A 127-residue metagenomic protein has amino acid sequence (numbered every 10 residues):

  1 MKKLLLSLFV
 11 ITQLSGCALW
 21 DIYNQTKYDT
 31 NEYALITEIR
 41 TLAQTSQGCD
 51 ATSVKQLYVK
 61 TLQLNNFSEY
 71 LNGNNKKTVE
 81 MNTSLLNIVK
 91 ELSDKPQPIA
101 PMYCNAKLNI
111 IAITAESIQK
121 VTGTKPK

Functional and structural regions predicted by a protein language model:
M1-L4: Positively charged n-region of N-terminal signal peptides that target proteins for export
L6-F9: Sec-dependent N-terminal signal peptides
I11-L14: Bacterial Sec-type N-terminal signal peptides, specifically the leucine/valine-rich hydrophobic h-region
A18-D21: Bacterial signal peptide processing site
Q25-C49, K60: Post-signal peptide N-terminal segment of mature Sec-exported envelope proteins
D50-K127: Intrinsically disordered, glycine/charged-rich N-terminal periplasmic/extracytoplasmic linker segments that lie
